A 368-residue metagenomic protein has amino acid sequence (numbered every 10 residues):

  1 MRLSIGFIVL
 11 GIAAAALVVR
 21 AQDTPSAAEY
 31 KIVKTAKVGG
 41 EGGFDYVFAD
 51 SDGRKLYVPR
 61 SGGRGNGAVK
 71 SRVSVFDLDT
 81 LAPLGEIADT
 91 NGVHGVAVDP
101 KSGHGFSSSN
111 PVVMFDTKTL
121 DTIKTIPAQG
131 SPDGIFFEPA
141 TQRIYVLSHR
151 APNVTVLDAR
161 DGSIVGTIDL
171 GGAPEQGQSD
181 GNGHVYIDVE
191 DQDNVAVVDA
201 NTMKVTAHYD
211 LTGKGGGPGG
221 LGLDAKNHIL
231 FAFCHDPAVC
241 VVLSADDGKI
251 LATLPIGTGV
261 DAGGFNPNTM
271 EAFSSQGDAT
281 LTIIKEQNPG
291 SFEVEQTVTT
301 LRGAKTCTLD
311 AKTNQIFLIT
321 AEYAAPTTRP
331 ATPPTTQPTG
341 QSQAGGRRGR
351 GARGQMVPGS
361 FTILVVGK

Functional and structural regions predicted by a protein language model:
M1-R2, M203: Primarily membrane-embedded glycan-assembly and transfer machineries that use lipid-linked glycans
R2-L3, K368: C-terminal end-of-chain detector
L3-S4, P111: Absolute N-terminal positional cue centered near the fourth residue
S4-A16: Bacterial N-terminal signal peptides
G11, V19-K368: Predominantly soluble domains enriched in secretory-pathway, periplasmic, or organellar proteins
